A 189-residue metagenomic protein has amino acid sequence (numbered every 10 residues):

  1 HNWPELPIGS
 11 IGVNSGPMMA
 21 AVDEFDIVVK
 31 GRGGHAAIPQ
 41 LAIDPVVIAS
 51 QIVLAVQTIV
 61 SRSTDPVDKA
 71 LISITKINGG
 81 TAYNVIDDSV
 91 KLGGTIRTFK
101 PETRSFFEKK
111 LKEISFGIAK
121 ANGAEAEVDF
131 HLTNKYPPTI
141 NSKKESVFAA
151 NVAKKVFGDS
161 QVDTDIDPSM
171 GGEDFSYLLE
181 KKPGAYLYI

Functional and structural regions predicted by a protein language model:
H1-D87, G172-E173: Histidine/acidic-residue-rich, glycine-tolerant segments that coordinate divalent metal ions
W3, I52-S63, G80, G93 (+4 more regions): Change "in soluble alpha/beta enzymes" to "in soluble alpha/beta proteins
I27-V29, K91-T98, F130-T133: Short, hydrophobic beta-strand segments
S61-L71, K120-F130, D159-D165: Flexible, glycine/charged-enriched surface loops at secondary-structure junctions
A82-Y83, D87, K135-F148, E173-K181: Short glycine/threonine-rich loop-to-helix capping motif typified by GTGT followed within a few residues by an Asp-Pro
Y83-K109: A conserved active-site cap/scaffold subdomain adjacent to cofactor or substrate pockets
F107-S115, F148: Short amphipathic alpha-helices in soluble, non-transmembrane regions that often serve as interface/regulatory elements
V162-I189: Zn-dependent metallopeptidase/amidohydrolase metal-coordination segment
